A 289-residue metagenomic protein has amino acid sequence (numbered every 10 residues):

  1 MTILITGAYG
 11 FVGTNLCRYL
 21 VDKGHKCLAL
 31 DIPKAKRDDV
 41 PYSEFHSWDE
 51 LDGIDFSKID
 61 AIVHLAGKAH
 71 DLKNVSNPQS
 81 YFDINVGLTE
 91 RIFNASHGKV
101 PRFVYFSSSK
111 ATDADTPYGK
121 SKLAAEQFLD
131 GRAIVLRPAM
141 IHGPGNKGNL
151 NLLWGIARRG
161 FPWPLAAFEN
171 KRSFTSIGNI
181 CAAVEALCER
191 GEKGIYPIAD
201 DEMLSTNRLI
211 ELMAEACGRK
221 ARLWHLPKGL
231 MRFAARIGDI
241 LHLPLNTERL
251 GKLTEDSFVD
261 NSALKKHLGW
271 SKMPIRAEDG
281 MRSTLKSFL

Functional and structural regions predicted by a protein language model:
I3-K23: N-terminal Rossmann NAD(P)H-binding glycine-rich loop of SDR-like oxidoreductase domains
T6, L30, I62-A66, F103-S109 (+1 more regions): SDR active-site strand-loop-helix element
F45-V86, R91, A95-H97, K110-D113: NAD(P)H-binding glycine-rich loop region in Rossmannoid oxidoreductase-like domains and their noncatalytic homologs
G87-R91, A124-A125, S176-N179: Conserved cofactor-binding/catalytic machinery of classical short-chain dehydrogenase/reductase
S107, Q127-P144: Conserved beta-loop-beta element that borders a ligand/cofactor-binding pocket
S121: Active-site helix of classical SDR
K147-L152, A166-C188, K193-P197: Substrate-positioning beta->alpha
L187-L245, N261, R276-L285, L289: Mid/C-terminal beta-alpha module of Rossmann-like enzyme folds, strongest in SDR-family dehydrogenases/epimerases
